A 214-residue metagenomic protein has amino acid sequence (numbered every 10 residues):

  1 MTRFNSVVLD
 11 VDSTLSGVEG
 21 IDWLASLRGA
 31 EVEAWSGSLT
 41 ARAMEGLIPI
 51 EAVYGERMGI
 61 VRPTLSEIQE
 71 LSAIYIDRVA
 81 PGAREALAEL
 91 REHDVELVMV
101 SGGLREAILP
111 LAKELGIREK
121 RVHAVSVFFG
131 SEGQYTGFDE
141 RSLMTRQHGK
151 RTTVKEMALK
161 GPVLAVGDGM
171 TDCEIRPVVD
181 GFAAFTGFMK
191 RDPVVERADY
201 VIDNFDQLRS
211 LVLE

Functional and structural regions predicted by a protein language model:
T2-S126: Alpha-helical substrate-recognition element adjacent to the catalytic core
A83, Q147-K150, G169: Amphipathic coiled-coil/heptad-repeat helices and related helical stalk/stem segments that mediate oligomerization
R84, A88, K155, C173-E174 (+1 more regions): Alpha-helical segments flanking ligand/cofactor-binding loops in enzyme cores
R91, K113-G116, A158, P177 (+1 more regions): Anion (oxyanion) recognition and catalysis
S101-G102, G161-A198: Acidic, Mg2+-coordinating phosphoryl-transfer loop and its flanking beta/alpha structural elements, shared across
L109-P162: Substrate-recognition "cap/lid" segment bordering the active-site pocket of phosphatases
Y200-Q207: Short acidic-hydrophobic, aromatic-tinged amphipathic segments that line or gate anion-handling sites
S210-E214: Short amphipathic alpha-helix with an adjacent loop that forms part of the alpha/beta core around
